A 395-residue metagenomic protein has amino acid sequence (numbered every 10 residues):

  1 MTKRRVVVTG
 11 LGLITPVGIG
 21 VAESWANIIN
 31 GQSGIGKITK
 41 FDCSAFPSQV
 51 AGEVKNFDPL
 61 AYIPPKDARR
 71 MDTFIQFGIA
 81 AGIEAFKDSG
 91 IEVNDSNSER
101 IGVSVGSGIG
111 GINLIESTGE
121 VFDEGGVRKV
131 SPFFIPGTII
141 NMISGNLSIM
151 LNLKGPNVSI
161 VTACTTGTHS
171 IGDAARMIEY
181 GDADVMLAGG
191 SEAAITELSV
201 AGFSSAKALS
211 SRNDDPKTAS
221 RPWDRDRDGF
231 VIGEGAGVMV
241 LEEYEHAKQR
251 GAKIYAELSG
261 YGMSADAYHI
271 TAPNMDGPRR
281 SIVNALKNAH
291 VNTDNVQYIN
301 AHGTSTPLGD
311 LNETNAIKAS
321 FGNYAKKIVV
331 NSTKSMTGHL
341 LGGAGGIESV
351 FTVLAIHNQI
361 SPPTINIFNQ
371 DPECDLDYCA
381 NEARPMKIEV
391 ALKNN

Functional and structural regions predicted by a protein language model:
M1-V8, D95-S98, A289-N295, A325-K326 (+1 more regions): Flexible, low-complexity linker/loop segments at domain and module junctions
R5-T9, G36, D214-A289, Y298: Condensing-enzyme catalytic core mediating Claisen C-C bond formation in acyl metabolism
V8, V21, I29-T162, S191-G202 (+1 more regions): Conserved beta-ketoacyl condensing-enzyme motif
A22-I29, N113-V127, M177-Y180, V200-N213 (+3 more regions): A glycine- and small-aliphatic-rich helix-loop capping segment at beta-alpha/alpha-beta transitions that lines
G78-I91, I140-S144, S148-E192, V231-A252 (+1 more regions): Active-site-proximal alpha-helical scaffold in enzymes
A85-N97, A247-I254, I282-Y298, S320-Y324: Phosphate/pyrophosphate-binding loops at sites that engage ATP/ADP/AMP, CoA/4′-phosphopantetheine, polyphosphate
E124-S131, H169-G172, R176, A193-Q249 (+3 more regions): Glycine-/small-residue-rich "gating" segment that lines the acyl/pantetheine channel and substrate pocket
D182-D228, Y261-P273, G303-D310, K327-D377: Acyl-CoA/ACP chain-elongation machinery
